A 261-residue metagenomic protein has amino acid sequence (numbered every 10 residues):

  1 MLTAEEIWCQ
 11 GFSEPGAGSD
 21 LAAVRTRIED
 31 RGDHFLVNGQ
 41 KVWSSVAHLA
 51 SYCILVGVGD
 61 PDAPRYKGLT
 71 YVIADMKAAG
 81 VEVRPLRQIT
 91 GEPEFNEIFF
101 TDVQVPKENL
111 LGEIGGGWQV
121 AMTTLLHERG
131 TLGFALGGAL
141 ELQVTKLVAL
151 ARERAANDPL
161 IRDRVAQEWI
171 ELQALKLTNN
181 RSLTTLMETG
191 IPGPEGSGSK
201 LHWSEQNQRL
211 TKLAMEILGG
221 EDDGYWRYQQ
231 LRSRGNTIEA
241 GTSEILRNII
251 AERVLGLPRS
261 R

Functional and structural regions predicted by a protein language model:
M1-E14, D30-F35: FAD-binding glycine-rich core of flavoenzymes that anchor FAD
Q10, I28, V37-G39, V72 (+6 more regions): Buried hydrophobic positions in well-ordered alpha/beta secondary-structure cores of metabolic enzymes
A17, V42-H48, I89-T90, G235-T242: Glycine-rich phosphate/pyrophosphate-binding beta-alpha loops
D20-N38, D223-Y228: Cytochrome P450 C-terminal beta-domain/meander region
H34, N38-R84: A short core secondary-structure module
V81-K176, N236: Glycine-rich beta->alpha junctions and the first turn(s) of the following alpha-helix
V120-T123, H127-R129, G133, L218-R261: Glycine-rich phosphate/cofactor-binding loops in nucleotide/flavin-utilizing enzymes
R152, A156-R162, Q173-G224: C-terminal helix-coil-helix/basic helical segment that borders enzyme active sites and/or dimer interfaces and provides
